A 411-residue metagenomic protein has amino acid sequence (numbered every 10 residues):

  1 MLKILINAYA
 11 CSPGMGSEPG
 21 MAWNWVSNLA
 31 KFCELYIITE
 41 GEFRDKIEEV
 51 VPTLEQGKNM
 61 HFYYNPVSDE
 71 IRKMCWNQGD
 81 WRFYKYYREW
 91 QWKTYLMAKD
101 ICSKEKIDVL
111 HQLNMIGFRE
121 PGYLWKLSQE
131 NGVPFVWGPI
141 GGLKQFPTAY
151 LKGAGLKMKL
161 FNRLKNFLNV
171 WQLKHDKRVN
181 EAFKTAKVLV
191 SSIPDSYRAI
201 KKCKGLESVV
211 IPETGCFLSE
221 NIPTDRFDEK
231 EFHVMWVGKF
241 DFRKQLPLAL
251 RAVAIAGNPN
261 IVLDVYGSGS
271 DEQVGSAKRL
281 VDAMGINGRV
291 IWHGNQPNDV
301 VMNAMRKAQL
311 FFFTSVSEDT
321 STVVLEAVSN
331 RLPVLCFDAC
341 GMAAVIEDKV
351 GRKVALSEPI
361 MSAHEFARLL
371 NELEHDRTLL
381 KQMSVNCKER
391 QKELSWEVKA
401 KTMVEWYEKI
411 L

Functional and structural regions predicted by a protein language model:
G20, F232, D241-I255: A conserved mid-protein helix/loop that constitutes part of the nucleotide-sugar donor-binding site
Y63, K165-I222: Donor nucleotide-sugar binding/catalytic pocket of nucleotide-sugar-dependent glycosyltransferases
V237, V262-K278, G294: Glycosyltransferase donor-sugar binding loop
S276-Q296: Nucleotide-activated donor-binding/catalytic signature segment of Leloir-type glycosyltransferases, i.e., the conserved
N295-Q296, N303-A308: Short alpha-helical donor nucleotide-sugar binding micro-motif in glycosyltransferases
V316: Aromatic "clamp/platform" in nucleotide-sugar-dependent glycosyltransferases that forms part of the donor/acceptor
P333-C336: Short hydrophobic beta-strand element within catalytic cores of glycosyltransferases and related nucleotide-activated
A343-N371, T378-L379: Change "using UDP/GDP/dTDP sugars" to "using nucleotide sugars
